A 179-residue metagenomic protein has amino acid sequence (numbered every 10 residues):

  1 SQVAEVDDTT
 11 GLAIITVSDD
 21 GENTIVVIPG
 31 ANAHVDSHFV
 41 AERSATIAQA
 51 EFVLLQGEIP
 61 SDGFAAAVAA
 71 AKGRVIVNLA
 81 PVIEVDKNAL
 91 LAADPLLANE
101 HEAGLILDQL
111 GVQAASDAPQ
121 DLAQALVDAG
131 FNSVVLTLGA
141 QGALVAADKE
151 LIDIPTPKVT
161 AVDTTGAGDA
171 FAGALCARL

Functional and structural regions predicted by a protein language model:
S1-E51: Conserved N-terminal subdomain of the carbohydrate kinase-like
S1-T10, N78-A80, V135-L138: Beta-strand->loop->alpha-helix junctions that form or flank phosphate-binding loops in nucleotide-handling enzymes
T16-S18, E58, G130: Conserved functional loop/turn residues at catalytic and ligand-binding sites
I28-G30, A98, T156: Active-site donor-binding loop signature of nucleotide-sugar glycosyltransferases
A33-H38, I76-V82, P155: Short gly/ser/thr-rich secondary-structure transition/capping motifs
A45-A48, L91, A129: Structured loop/turn residues at beta-strand edges in well-structured enzyme cores
A50-D121, G142-A143: Conserved beta-alpha-beta core of the PfkB/ribokinase-like small-molecule kinase fold
E84, N88, D108-Q109, Q113-L179: Conserved phosphate-binding/catalytic region of the ribokinase-like
